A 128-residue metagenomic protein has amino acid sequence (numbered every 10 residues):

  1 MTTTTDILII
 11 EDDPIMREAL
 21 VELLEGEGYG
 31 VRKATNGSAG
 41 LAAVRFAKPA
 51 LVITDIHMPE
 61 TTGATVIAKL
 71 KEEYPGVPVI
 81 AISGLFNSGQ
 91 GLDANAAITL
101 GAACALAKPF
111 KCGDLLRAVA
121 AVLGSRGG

Functional and structural regions predicted by a protein language model:
E11: Conserved acidic carboxylate
P14-R32: Two-component/phosphorelay signaling modules centered on CheY-like receiver
K33-L51, D93: Acidic, metal-coordinating helix/loop segments flanking the phosphotransfer/catalytic sites of two-component signaling
N36-A39, T62-V66: Acidic catalytic/metal-coordinating carboxylates
D55: Active-site residues of response regulator receiver
M58: Receiver (REC) domain active-site loop signature in two-component systems and cognate sites in sensor histidine kinases
T65, F86-L106, G113, R117: Alpha4 helix (beta4-alpha4-beta5 surface) of REC/receiver domains from two-component response regulators
I82-G84: Hydrophobic/aromatic residues positioned on beta-strands within the core alpha/beta folds
